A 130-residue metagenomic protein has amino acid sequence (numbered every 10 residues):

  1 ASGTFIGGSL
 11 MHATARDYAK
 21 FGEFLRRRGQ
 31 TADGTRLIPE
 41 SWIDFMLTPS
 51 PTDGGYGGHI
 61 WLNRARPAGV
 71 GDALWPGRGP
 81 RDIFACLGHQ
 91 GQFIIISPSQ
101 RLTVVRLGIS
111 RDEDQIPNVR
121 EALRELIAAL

Functional and structural regions predicted by a protein language model:
A1-G7: Flexible glycine/proline-enriched surface loops and loop-helix/loop-strand junctions
S9, A15-Y18, D33-W61: C-terminal, helix-dominated tail/subdomain
S9-T31, Q92-G108: Active-site-proximal alpha-helical segments within enzyme catalytic domains
A19-R26, I43-L47, W61, D82 (+1 more regions): Non-transmembrane alpha-helical segments in soluble domains of secreted/periplasmic/extracellular proteins
R28-G29, S50, L130: A general structural signal marking secondary-structure boundaries and capping sites
G29-I38, D112-D114: Structural helix-adjacent loops and short alpha-helical linkers that scaffold large soluble proteins
L47-T103, E113: Active-site Gly/Thr loop motif
Q115-L130: Short, gly/Ser/Thr-rich active-site loops of penicillin-recognizing serine hydrolases
